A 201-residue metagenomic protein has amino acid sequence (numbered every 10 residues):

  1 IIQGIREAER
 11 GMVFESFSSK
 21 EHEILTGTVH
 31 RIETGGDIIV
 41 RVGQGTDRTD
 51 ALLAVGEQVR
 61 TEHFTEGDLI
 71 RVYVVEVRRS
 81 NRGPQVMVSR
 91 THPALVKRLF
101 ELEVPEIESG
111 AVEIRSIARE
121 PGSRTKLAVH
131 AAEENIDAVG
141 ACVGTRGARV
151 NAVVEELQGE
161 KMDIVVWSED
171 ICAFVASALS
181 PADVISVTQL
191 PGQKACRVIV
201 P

Functional and structural regions predicted by a protein language model:
I1-P201: RNA-contacting regions in translation and RNA-metabolism proteins, encompassing KH/S1 modules where present
